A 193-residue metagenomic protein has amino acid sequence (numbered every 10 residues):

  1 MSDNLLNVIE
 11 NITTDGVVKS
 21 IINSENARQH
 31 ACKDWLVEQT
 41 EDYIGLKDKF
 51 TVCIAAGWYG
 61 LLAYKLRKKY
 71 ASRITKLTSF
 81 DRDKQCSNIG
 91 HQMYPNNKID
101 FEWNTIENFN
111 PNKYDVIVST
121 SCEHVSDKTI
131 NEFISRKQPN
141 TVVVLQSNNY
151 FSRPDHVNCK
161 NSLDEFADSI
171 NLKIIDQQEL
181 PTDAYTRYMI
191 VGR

Functional and structural regions predicted by a protein language model:
M1-K47: S-adenosyl-L-methionine
K47-Y59: Conserved class I S-adenosyl-L-methionine
Y59-R73: Conserved SAM-binding loop of SAM-dependent methyltransferases across substrates and taxa, primarily the Class I
T75-D81: Conserved SAM-binding motif I beta-strand of class I
R82-V118: S-adenosyl-L-methionine
Y114-K128: A short SAM/SAH-binding and catalytic strip from SAM-dependent methyltransferases
D127-I190: C-terminal substrate-binding/active-site "lid" region of AdoMet-derived donor-dependent transferases
